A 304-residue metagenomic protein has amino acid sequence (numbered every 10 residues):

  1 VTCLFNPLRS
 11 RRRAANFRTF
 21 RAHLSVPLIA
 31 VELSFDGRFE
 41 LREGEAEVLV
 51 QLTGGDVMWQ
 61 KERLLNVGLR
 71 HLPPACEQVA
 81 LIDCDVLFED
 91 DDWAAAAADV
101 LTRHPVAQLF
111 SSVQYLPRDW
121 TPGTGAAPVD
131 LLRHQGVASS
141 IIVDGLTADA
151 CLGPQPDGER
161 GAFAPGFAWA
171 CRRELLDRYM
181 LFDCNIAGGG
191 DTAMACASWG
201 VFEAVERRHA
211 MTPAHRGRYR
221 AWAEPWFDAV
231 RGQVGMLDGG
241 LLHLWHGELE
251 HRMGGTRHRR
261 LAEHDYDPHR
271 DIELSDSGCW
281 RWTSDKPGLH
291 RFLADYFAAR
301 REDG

Functional and structural regions predicted by a protein language model:
L4-R9, F17, H23-L24, V31-R42 (+1 more regions): A conserved acidic beta->alpha catalytic loop
N6-F20, N185-G304: C-terminal catalytic/acceptor-binding lobe
V31, A107-S112, L237, L244: Short glycine/serine/threonine-enriched helix-capping/active-site loop that flanks the nucleotide-sugar donor pocket
E32-C76: Active-site-proximal specificity loops/subdomain of glycosyltransferases
L33, L81-D85, F110: Active-site acidic Asp-centered loop
E40-E43, W93-A94, R118-G123, G247-L249 (+1 more regions): Short aromatic-enriched loop/helix-cap "lid" or pocket-rim segments at secondary-structure transitions that line
A75-E89: Short beta-strand-to-loop acidic/aromatic patch adjacent to the donor-nucleotide binding site
E89-G189, A195-G200, G217: Conserved catalytic core of nucleotide-sugar-dependent glycosyltransferases
